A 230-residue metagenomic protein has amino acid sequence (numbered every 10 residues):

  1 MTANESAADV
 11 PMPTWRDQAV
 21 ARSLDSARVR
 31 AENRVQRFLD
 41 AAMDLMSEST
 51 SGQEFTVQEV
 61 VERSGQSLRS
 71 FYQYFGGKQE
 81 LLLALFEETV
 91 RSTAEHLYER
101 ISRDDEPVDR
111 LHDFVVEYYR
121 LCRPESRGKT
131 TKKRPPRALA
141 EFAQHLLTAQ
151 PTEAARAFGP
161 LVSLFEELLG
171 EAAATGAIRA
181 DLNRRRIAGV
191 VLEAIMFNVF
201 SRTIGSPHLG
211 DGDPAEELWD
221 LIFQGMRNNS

Functional and structural regions predicted by a protein language model:
M1-R22, E117-R120, S163, E167-T175 (+1 more regions): C-terminal peripheral helix-coil segments that are non-catalytic and often amphipathic
R28, E48-F55, I178, L182: Short, charged helix-capping/linker segments at alpha-helix termini
A31-A42, V60, L85-T89, T93 (+2 more regions): Generic hydrophobic, amphipathic alpha-helix propensity
R37, L45-A84, E88: Helix-turn-helix
A41-E48, L121, A194: Short amphipathic alpha-helical elements of helix-turn-helix/winged-helix folds
A84, Y98-T130, V191: Hydrophobic alpha-helical connector segments
Y119-E166, A174-A177: Short secondary-structure transition hinges
N183-A188: Membrane-interface starts of transmembrane alpha-helices
